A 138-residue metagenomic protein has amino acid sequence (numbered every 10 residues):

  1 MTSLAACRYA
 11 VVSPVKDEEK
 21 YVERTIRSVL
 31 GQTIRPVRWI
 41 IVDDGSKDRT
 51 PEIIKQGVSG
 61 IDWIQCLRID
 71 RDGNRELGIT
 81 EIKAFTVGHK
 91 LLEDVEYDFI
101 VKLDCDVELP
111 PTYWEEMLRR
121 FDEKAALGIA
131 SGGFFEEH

Functional and structural regions predicted by a protein language model:
R8-A10, R38: Cell-envelope/extracellular polymer assembly enzymes that use nucleotide-activated donors
R27-P36: Short, acidic, metal-binding catalytic loop of nucleotide-sugar glycosyltransferases
V29, D44-G45, G57, C105: Conserved short acidic donor-positioning loop in nucleotide-sugar-dependent glycosyltransferases
P36-G45, L67-I69: Short beta-strand/loop segment that forms part of the nucleotide-sugar
D43-E52, D72, V107: A conserved acidic beta->alpha catalytic loop
P51-K83, V87-V95: Conserved donor nucleotide-binding strand/loop of the catalytic core
G88, E96-E108: Short beta-strand-to-loop acidic/aromatic patch adjacent to the donor-nucleotide binding site
E108-H138: Conserved donor NDP-sugar-binding/catalytic core segment of glycosyltransferases
